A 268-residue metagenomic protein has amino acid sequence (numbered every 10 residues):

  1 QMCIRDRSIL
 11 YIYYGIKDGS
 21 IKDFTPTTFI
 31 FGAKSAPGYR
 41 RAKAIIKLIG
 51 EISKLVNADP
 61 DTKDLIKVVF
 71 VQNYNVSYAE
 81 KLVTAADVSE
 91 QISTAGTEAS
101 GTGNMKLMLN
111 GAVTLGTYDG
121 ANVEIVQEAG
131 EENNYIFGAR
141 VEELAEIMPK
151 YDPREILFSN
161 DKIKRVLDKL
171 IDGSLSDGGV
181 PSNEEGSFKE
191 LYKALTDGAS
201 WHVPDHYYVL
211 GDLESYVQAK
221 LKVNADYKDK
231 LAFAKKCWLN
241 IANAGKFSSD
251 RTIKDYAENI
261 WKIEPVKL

Functional and structural regions predicted by a protein language model:
M2-I4: Short, small-residue-biased leader/transition segments that mark boundaries at the very start of proteins
S8-I21: Histidine-anchored nucleotide/phosphate-binding helix
S8-Y11, G32, R40-K47, V71 (+1 more regions): A terminal-accessory region detector
S20-T25, D61-L65: Short helix-terminating capping/connector loops at secondary-structure junctions
T25-A33, A85-V88: Glycine-rich, often proline-containing surface loops adjacent to acidic residues and nearby aromatics that form
I30-A44, L48-E80: Catalytic cores of eukaryotic secretory-pathway lumenal/extracellular enzymes that build and remodel glycoconjugates
D64-L65, D87-Q91: Short, basic, glycine/proline-bearing loop/turn elements
T84-A85, I92-C237, I241-K246, R251 (+1 more regions): Catalytic binding pocket for nucleotide-activated donors in carbohydrate/polymer assembly enzymes
